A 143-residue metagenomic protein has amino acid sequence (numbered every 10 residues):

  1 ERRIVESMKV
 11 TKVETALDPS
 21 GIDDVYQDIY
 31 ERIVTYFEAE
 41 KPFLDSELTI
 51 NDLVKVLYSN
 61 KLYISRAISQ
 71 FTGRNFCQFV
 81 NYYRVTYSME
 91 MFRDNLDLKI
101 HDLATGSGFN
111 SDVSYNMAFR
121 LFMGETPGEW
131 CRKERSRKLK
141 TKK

Functional and structural regions predicted by a protein language model:
R2-T105, A118-L121, G128-K142: Membrane-proximal linker segments that couple transmembrane helices to downstream signaling/catalytic modules
K61, S111-V113: The DNA-contacting recognition helix of HTH DNA-binding domains and analogous helical DNA-recognition elements
S111, T126-P127: Residue-level detector of short coil/turn "hinge" positions at structural boundaries
